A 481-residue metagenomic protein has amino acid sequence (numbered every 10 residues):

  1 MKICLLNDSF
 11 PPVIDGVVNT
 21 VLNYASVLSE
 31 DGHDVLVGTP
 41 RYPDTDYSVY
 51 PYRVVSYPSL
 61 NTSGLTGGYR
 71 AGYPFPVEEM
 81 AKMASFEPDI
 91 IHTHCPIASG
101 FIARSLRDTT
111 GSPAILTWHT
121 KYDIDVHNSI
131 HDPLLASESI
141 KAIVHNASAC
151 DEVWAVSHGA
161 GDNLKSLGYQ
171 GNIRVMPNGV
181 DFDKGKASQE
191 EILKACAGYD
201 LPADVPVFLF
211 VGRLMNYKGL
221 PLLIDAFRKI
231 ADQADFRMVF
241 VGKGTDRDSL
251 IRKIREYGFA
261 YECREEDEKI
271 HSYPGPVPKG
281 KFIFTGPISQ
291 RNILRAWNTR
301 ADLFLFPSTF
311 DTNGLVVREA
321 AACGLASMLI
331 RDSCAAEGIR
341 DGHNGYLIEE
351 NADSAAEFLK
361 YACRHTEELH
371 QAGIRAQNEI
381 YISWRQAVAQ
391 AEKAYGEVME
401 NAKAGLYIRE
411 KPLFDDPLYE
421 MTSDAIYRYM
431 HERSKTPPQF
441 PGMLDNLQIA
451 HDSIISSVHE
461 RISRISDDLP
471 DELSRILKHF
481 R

Functional and structural regions predicted by a protein language model:
M1-D46, R53, R385, E420-R481: N-terminal subdomain of nucleotide-sugar transferases
N19, P206-K229, A234, M238 (+1 more regions): A conserved mid-protein helix/loop that constitutes part of the nucleotide-sugar donor-binding site
A147, P287-I288, R295-A301: Short alpha-helical donor nucleotide-sugar binding micro-motif in glycosyltransferases
I251-I288: Nucleotide-activated donor-binding/catalytic signature segment of Leloir-type glycosyltransferases, i.e., the conserved
P278, E368-I382, Q386: A short, well-ordered alpha-helix in the C-terminal region of glycosyltransferases
T309: Aromatic "clamp/platform" in nucleotide-sugar-dependent glycosyltransferases that forms part of the donor/acceptor
A326-I330: Short hydrophobic beta-strand element within catalytic cores of glycosyltransferases and related nucleotide-activated
D341-G342, Y346-A352, Y361-T366: Conserved acidic donor-binding segment of nucleotide-sugar-dependent glycosyltransferases
